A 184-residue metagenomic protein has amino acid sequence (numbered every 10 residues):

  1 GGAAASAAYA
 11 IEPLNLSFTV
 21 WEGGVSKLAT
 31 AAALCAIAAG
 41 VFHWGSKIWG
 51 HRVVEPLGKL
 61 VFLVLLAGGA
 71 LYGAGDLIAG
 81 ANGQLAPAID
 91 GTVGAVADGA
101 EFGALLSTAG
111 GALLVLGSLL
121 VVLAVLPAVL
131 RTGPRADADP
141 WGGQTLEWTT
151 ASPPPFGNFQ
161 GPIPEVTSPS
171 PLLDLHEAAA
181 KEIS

Functional and structural regions predicted by a protein language model:
G1-P13, W21-S184: Hydrophobic cores of alpha-helical transmembrane segments in multi-pass integral membrane proteins
F18: Active-site cradle of extracellular carbohydrate-active enzymes
